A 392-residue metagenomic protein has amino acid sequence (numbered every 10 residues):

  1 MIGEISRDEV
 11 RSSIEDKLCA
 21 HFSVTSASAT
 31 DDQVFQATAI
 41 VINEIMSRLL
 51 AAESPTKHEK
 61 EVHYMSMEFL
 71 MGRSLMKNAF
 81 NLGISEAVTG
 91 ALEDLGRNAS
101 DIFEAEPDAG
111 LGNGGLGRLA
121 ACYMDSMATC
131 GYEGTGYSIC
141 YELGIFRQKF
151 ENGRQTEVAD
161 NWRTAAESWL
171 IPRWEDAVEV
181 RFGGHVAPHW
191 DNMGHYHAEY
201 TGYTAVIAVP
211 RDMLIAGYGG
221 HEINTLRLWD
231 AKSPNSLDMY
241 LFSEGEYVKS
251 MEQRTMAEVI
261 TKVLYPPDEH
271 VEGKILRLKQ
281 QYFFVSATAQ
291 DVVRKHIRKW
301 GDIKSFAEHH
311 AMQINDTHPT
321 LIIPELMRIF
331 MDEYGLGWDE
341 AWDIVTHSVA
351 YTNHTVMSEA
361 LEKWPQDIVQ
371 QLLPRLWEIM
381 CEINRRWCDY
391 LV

Functional and structural regions predicted by a protein language model:
M1-V392: A conserved ligand/cofactor-binding region detector
